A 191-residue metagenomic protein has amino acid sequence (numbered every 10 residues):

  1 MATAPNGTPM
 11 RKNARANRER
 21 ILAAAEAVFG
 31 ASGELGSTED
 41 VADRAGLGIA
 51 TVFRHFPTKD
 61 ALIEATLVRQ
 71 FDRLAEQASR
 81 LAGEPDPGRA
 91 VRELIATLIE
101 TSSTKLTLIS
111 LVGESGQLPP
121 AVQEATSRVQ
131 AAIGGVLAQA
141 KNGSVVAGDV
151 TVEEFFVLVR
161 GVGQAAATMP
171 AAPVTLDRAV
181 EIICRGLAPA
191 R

Functional and structural regions predicted by a protein language model:
M1-L35, E39-R44, A61-E64: Basic, helix-initiating cap at the start of DNA-binding domains
M1-P5, A131, G135-N142, V146 (+1 more regions): C-terminal peripheral helix-coil segments that are non-catalytic and often amphipathic
N17, T66, Q70, L94-L98 (+4 more regions): Hydrophobic/aromatic residues within well-ordered alpha-helical segments
A23, D72, G88-S103, D177-R185: Amphipathic alpha-helical segments that line or abut small-molecule/effector binding pockets and mediate allosteric
G46-F56: Short hydrophobic/aromatic patch on the recognition helix
A65, E76-S103, L118-A121: Hydrophobic alpha-helical connector segments
S110-P119: Short linear capping/connector segments at secondary-structure termini
A121-R128, N142-V157, P170-V174: All-alpha amphipathic helical-bundle segments outside canonical DNA-binding/catalytic cores that form hydrophobic
